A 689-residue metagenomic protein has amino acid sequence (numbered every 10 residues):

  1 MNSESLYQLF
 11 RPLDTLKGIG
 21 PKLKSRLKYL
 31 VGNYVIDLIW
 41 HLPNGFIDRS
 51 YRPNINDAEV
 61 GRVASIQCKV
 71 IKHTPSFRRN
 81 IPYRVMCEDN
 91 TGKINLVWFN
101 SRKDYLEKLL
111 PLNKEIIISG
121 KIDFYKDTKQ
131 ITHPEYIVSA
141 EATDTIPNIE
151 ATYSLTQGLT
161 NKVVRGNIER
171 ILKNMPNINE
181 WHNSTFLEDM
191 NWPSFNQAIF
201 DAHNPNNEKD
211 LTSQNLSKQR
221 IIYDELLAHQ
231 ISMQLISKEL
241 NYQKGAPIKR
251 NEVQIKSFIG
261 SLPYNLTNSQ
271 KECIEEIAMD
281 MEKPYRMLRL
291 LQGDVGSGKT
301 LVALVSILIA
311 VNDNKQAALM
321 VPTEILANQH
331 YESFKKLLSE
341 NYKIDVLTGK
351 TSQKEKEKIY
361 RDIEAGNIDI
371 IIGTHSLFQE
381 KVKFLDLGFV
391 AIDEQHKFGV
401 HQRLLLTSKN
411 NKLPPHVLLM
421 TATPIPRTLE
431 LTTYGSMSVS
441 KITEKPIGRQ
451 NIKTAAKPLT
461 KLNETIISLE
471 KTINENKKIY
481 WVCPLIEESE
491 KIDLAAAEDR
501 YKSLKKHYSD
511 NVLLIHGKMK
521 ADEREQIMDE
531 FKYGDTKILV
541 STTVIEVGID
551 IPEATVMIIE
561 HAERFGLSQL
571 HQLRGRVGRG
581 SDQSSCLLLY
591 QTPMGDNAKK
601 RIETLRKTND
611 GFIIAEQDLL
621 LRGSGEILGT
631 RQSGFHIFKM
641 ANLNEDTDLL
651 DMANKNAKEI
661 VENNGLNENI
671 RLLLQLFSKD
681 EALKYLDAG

Functional and structural regions predicted by a protein language model:
M1-K17, S25, A228-H229, E239: Long, highly charged, low-complexity intrinsically disordered interaction regions that mediate electrostatic DNA/RNA
N44-A64: Short boundary/loop segments of OB/S1/cold-shock single-stranded nucleic-acid-binding domains
V60-I81, G120: Structural detector for short beta-strands of small beta-barrel domains
S76-S261: Upstream accessory/linker segments immediately N-terminal to the RecA-like ATPase cores of bacterial MutS and a subset
Y264-M287, L301: N-terminal pre-P-loop "Q-motif" helix
R286-E603: Inter-lobe coupling/hinge segments of SF2-like helicase ATPases
D510, D529-I538, I545-P552, M557-E560 (+4 more regions): Accessory helical-bundle/CTD segments and flexible terminal tails appended to RecA-like ATPase motors
